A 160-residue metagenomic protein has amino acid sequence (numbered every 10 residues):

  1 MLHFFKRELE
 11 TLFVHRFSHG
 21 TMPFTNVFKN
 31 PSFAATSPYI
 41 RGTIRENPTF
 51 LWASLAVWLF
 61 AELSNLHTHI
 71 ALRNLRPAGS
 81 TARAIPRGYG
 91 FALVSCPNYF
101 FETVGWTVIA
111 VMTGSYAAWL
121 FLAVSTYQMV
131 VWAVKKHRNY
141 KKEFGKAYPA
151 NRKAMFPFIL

Functional and structural regions predicted by a protein language model:
M1-P23, A34-R41: Internal transmembrane alpha-helix with an interfacial aromatic "cap," most often the third helix
L12-V27, H137, F144, Y148: Interhelical loop and helix-boundary elements at the membrane-water interface of polytopic inner-membrane proteins
P38-L160: Hydrophobic transmembrane alpha-helices
